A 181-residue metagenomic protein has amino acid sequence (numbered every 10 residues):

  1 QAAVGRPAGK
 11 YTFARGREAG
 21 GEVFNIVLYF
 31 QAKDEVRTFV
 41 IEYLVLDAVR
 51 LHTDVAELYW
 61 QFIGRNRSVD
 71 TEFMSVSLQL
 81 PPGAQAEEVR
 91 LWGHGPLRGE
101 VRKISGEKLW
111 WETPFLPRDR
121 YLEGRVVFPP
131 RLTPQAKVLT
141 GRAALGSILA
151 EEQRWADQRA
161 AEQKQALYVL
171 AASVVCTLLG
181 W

Functional and structural regions predicted by a protein language model:
Q1-G16, I41: Alpha-helical transmembrane helix bundles of large polytopic membrane transport and channel proteins
R17-I104, P117-R118, L122, L132-V138 (+1 more regions): Surface-exposed, acidic/Ser/Thr-rich flexible loop segments
K108-W110: Short alpha-helix capping/helix-loop boundary micro-motifs
E112-F115: Short, conserved secondary-structure segments in the cores of folded domains
R125-F128: Structured, non-catalytic alpha/beta "coupling" segments that mediate domain-domain communication and provide generic
S147-W181: Hydrophobic, helix-length membrane anchors
